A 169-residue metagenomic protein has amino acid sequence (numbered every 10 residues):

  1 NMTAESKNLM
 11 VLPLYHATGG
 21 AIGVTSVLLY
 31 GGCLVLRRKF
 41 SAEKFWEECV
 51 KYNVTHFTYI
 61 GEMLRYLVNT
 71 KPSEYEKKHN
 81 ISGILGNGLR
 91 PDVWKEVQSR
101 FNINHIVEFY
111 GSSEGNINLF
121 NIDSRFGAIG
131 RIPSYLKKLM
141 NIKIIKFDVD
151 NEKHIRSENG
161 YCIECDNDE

Functional and structural regions predicted by a protein language model:
N1-K7, Y15-T55, T70: Conserved AMP-binding/adenylation subdomain of ANL enzymes
M2-T3, E76-K77, C165-D166: Solvent-exposed alpha-helices and their adjacent loops that cap or buttress functional pockets in soluble metabolic
P13-L14, E62: Short glycine-enriched loops at secondary-structure junctions
L29, W46-E47, K51-Y59, V68-K153: Gly/Ser/Thr-rich phosphate-binding loop
V35, M63-L64, G115: Conserved sequence/active-site signature of Rossmann-fold short-chain dehydrogenase/reductase
S41, M63-L64, R90: Alpha-helix capping/helix-boundary segments
K143-E169: Conserved beta-loop-beta connector loops within the AMP-binding
